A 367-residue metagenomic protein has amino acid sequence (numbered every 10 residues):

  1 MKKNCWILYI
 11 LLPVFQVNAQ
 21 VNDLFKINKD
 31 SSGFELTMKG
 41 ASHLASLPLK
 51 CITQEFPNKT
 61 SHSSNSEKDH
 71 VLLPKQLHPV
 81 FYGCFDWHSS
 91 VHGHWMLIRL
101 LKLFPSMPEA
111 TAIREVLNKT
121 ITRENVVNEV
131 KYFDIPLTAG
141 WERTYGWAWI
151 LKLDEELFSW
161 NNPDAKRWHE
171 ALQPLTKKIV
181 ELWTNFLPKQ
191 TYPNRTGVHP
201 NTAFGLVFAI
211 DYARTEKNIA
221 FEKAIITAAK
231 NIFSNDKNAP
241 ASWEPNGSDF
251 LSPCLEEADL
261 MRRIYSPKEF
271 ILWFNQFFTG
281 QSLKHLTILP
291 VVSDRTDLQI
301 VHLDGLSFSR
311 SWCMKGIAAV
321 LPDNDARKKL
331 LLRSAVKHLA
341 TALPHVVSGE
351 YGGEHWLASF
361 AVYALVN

Functional and structural regions predicted by a protein language model:
M1-N22: Bacterial Sec-dependent N-terminal signal peptides
V21-Y82, E350: Low-complexity, Ser/Thr/Pro/Gly-enriched N-terminal "stalk/linker" regions
L24-L36, K50, V91-M107, A148-D164 (+4 more regions): Well-ordered alpha-helical scaffold segments within catalytic/enzyme domains
D30-M38, K75-V91, Y132-A148, K189-T202 (+3 more regions): Solvent-exposed loop and edge beta-strand segments that line ligand/cofactor-binding and catalytic clefts
T37-P48, P108-E124, P163-F186, N218-D236 (+2 more regions): Extended, well-ordered alpha-helical scaffold segments
K75-P79, V91, I98-A213: Extended ligand-binding groove/face enriched in aromatic
I179-E257: Loop-centered beta-sheet repeat module
P290-V291, R295-N367: Fungal-biased detection of long, low-complexity, Ser/Thr- and Lys/Arg-rich intrinsically disordered regions
